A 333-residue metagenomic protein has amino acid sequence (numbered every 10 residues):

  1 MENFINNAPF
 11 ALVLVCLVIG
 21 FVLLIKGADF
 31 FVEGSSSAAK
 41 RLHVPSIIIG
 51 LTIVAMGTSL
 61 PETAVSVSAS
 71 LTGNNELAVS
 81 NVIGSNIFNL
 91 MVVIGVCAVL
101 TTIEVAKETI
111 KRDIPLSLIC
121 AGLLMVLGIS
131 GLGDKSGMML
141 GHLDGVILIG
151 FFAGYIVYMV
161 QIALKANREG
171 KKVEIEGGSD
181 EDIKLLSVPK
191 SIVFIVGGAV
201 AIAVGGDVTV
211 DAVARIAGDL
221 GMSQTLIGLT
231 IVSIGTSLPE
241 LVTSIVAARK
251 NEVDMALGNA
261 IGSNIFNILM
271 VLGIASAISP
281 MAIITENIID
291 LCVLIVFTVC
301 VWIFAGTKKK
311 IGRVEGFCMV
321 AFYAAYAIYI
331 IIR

Functional and structural regions predicted by a protein language model:
M1-R333: Hydrophobic alpha-helical segments, chiefly the membrane-spanning helices and signal/signal-anchor peptides
